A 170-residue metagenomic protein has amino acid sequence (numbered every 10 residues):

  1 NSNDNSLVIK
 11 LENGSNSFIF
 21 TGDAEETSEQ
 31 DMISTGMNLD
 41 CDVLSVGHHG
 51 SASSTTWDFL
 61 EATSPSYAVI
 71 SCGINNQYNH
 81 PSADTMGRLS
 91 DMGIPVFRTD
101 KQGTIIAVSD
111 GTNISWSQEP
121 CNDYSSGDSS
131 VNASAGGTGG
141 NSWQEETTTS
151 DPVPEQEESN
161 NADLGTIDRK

Functional and structural regions predicted by a protein language model:
N1-N3, I74-T147, D151-E155, L164-G165: Binuclear metal-ion centers of metallo-dependent hydrolases, dominated by the metallo-beta-lactamase
N1-P81: Active-site-proximal loop/helix segments of hydrolase catalytic cores
I19, L44-G47, I70, D100 (+2 more regions): Generic detector of intrinsically disordered, low-complexity, polar/charged segments
S53, T148, N160: Alpha-helical and His/Cys-centered functional microenvironments
S159-A162, I167-R169: Extended non-globular C-terminal regions
